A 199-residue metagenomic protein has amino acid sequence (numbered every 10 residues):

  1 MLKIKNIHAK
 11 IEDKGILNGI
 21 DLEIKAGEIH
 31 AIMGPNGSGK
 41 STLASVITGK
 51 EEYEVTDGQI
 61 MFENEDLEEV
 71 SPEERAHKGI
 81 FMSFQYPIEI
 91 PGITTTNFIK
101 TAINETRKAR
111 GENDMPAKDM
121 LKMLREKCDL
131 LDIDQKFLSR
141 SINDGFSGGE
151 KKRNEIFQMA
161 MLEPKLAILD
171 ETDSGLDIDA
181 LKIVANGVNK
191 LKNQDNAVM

Functional and structural regions predicted by a protein language model:
L2-I4, L17-G19: Conserved structural motif at the start of ABC-family nucleotide-binding domains
M33-P35: The feature captures the beta-strand-to-loop junction immediately N-terminal to the Walker
Q59-R75, N143: ABC ATPase NBD Q-loop/coupling interface
M82, Y86, G92-K108, M120-M123: Q-loop/switch helix immediately C-terminal to the Walker
M159-A160: ABC ATPase C-loop
E171-T172, D179: Walker B catalytic motif
L181-Q194: Helical segment within the ABC ATPase nucleotide-binding domain
